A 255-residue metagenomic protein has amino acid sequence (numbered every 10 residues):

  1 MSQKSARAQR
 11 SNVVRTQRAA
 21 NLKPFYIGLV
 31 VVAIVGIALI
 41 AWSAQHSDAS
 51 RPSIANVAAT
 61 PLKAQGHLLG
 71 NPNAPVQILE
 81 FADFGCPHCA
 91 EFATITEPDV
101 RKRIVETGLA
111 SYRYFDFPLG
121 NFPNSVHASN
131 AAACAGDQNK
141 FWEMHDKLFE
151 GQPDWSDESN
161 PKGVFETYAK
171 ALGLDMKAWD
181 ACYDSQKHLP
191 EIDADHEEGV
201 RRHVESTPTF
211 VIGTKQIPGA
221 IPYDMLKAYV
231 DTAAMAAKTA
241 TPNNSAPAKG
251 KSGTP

Functional and structural regions predicted by a protein language model:
M1-A44, E97, T167-P255: C-terminal cap of thioredoxin/glutaredoxin-like
H46-T60: Ser/Thr/Pro/Gly-rich low-complexity linker/stalk segments immediately outside membranes or between
R51-I54, F117, F165, D195 (+1 more regions): N-proximal short alpha-helices
A59-V76, I104: A short beta-strand-turn-helix
L62-A64, E150, I212: Residue-level signal for pocket-adjacent positions within structured domains
A64-G66, D116, K187, H196: Short, well-ordered turn and helix-capping elements at secondary-structure junctions
L68-L69, W155, I217: Short clusters of hydrophobic/aromatic residues that line enzyme substrate/ligand-binding pockets
A74, L79-K170, R202: Structural alpha/beta surface segment adjacent to cysteine/selenocysteine redox centers across thiol/disulfide enzymes
